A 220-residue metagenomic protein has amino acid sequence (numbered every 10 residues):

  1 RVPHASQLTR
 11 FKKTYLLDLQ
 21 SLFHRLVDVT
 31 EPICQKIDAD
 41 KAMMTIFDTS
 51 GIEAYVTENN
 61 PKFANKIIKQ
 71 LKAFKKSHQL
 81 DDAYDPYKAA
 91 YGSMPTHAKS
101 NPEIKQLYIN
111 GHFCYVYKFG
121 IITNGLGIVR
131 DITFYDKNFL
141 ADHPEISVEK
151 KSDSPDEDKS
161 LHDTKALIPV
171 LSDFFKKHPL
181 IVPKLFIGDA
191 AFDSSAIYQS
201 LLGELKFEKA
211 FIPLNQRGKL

Functional and structural regions predicted by a protein language model:
R1-A190, S195-G203: Polybasic low-complexity intrinsically disordered regions
I197-L220: Helix-centered, glycine/charged polyanion-binding patches within enzymatic domains that contact phosphate-containing
